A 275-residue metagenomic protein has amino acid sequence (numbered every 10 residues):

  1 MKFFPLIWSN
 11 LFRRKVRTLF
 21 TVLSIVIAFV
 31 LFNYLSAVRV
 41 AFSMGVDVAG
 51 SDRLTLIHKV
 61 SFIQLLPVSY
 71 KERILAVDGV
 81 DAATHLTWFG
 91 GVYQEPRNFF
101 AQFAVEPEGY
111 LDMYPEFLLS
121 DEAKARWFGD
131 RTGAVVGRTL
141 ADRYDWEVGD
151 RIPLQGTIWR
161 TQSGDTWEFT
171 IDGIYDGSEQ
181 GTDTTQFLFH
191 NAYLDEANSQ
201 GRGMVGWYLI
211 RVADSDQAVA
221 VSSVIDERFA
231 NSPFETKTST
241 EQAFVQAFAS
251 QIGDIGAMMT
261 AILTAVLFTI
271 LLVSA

Functional and structural regions predicted by a protein language model:
M1-L31: N-terminal Sec/SRP start-transfer signal
S9-R13, A104, W127, Q251-I252: Helix-boundary and loop/linker segments of multi-pass membrane transporters
V26-F103, E108-G109, L118-D130, D142 (+3 more regions): Hydrophobic, regular-secondary-structure patches
V38, F42, A218-S274: Peri-transmembrane interface segments
T55, G133, W207-L209: Short aromatic/hydrophobic contact patches that present stacked aromatics for nucleic-acid/ligand binding
A141, W146-S239: Basic-flanked hydrophobic alpha-helices used for secretion and membrane insertion
